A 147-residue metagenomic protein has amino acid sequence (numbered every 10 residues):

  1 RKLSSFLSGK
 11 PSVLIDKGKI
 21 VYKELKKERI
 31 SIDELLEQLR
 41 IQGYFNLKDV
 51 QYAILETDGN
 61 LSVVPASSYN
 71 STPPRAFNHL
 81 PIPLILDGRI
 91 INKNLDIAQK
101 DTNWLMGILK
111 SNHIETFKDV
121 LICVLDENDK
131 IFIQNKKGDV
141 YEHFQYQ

Functional and structural regions predicted by a protein language model:
R1-A98: Canonical alpha-helical transmembrane segment with a positive-inside/aromatic-interface signature
L14, L35-L39, L55, L84 (+5 more regions): Short, structured motif recognition centered on aromatic/hydrophobic residues
E24, N92, S111, T116-F117: A cross-kingdom feature marking solvent-exposed beta-strand/loop segments within repeated, beta-rich binding/scaffold
D33-E34, P73-R75, N103-W104, E142-Q145: A short, polar/proline- and glycine-enriched secondary-structure boundary/capping micro-motif
K48-D49, F117-D119: Short acidic capping loops at alpha-helix termini that bridge into adjacent secondary structure
K48-I54, V124, H143-Y146: Short, highly charged low-complexity linear segments
L61-P65, K130-N135: A short beta-strand motif that forms the metal-chelation/ATP-contact edge of phosphoryl-transfer active sites
N135-Q147: Short, charged, intrinsically disordered terminal tails
